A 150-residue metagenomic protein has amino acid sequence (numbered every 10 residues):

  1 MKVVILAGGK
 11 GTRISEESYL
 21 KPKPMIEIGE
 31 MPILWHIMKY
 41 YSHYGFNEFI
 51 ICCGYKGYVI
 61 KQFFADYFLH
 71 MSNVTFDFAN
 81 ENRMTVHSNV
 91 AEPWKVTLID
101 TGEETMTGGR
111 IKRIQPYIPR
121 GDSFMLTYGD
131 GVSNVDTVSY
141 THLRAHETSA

Functional and structural regions predicted by a protein language model:
M1-D66: N-terminal glycine-rich phosphate-binding loop and ensuing alpha1 helix
M31, D100-T105: Short, acidic/glycine-rich phosphate-metal binding loop used to engage nucleotide
Y67-E92: Short mixed-charge
M106-K112: Domain-scale recognition of functional cores that engage charged ligands
K112-S123: Active-site nucleotide-sugar/metal-binding loop of Leloir-type enzymes
D122-D130: Short beta-strand-to-loop acidic/aromatic patch adjacent to the donor-nucleotide binding site
V132-Y140: Acidic donor-binding/catalytic loop of UDP-sugar-dependent glycosyltransferases, especially processive GT2
T141-T148: Conserved small/polar residues in nucleotide/adenosyl-binding loops
